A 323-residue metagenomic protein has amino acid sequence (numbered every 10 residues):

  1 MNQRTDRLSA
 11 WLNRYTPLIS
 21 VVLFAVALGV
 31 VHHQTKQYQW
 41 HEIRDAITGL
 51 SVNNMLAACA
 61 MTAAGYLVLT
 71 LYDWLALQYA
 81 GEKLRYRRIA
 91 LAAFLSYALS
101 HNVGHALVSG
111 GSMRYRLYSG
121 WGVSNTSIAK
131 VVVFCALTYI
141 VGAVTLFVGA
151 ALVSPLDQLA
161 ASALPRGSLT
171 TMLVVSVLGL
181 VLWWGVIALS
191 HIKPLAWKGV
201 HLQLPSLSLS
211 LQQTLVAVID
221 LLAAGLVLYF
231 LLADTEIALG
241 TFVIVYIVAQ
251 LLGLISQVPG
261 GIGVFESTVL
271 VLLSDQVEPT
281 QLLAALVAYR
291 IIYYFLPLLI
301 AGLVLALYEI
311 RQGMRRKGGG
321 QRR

Functional and structural regions predicted by a protein language model:
M1-F94, V153-I255, P279, A284 (+1 more regions): Predominantly cytoplasmic-facing regulatory/coupling regions of multi-pass membrane proteins
L23-A27, C59, A136, I140-A150: Hydrophobic alpha-helical transmembrane segments of multi-pass integral membrane proteins
L67-Y72, G104-R114, A223, G240 (+1 more regions): Transmembrane helix boundary and interhelical junction motifs in multipass membrane proteins
Q78-Y79, H105, Y115-G122, L272-D275: Helix-loop junctions at the membrane interface of multi-pass solute transporters
R87-L91, A106, G120-A136, V277-A288: Membrane-interface alpha-helices at helix entry/exit sites of multi-pass transporters
A90-L117: Hydrophobic, aromatic-rich membrane-embedded alpha-helical segments
L95, L99-V103, S127-F147, L252 (+1 more regions): Membrane-embedded alpha-helical segments of transport systems, primarily multispan ion/solute transporters
